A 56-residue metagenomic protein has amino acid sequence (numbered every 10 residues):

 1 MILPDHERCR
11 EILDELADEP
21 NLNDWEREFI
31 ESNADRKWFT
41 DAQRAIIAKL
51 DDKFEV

Functional and structural regions predicted by a protein language model:
M1-V56: A composition-driven surface/loop motif
